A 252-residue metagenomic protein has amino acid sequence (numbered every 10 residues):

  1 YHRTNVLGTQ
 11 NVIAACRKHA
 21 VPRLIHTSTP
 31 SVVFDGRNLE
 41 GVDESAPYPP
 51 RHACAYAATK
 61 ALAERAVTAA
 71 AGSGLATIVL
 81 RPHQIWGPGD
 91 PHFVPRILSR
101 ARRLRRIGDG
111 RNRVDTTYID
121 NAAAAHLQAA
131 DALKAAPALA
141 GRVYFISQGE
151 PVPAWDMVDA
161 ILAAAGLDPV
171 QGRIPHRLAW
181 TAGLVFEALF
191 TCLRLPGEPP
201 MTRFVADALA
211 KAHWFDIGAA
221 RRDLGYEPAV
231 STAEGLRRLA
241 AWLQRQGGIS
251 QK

Functional and structural regions predicted by a protein language model:
Y1-V6: Catalytic Tyr-X3-Lys loop
L7-Y56: Conserved Rossmann-fold NAD(P)-dependent oxidoreductase catalytic core, especially the SDR/UDP-sugar
R51-R81: Active-site Tyr-X1-5-Lys
A61, G74-L75, W86-R96, Q128-Y144 (+2 more regions): Glycine/proline-rich active-site loop of Rossmann-fold NAD(P)-dependent oxidoreductases
A70-N121, A125-Q128, I161: NAD(P)-dependent short-chain dehydrogenase/reductase
I119, L184-T191, L195-E227: Conserved C-terminal active-site "lid" loop/helix of NAD(P)H-dependent oxidoreductases that clamps the redox cofactor
A132-P199, A233, R237-A240: Mid/C-terminal beta-alpha module of Rossmann-like enzyme folds, strongest in SDR-family dehydrogenases/epimerases
F215-D223, E227-K252: Amphipathic terminal alpha-helices
